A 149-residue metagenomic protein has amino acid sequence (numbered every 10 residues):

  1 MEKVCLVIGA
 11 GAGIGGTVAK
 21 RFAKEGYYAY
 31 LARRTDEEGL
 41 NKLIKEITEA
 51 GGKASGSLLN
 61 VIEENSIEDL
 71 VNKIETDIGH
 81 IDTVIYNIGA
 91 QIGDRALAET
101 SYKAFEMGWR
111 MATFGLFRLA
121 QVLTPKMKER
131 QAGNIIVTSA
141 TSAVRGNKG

Functional and structural regions predicted by a protein language model:
K3, G52-K53, H80-I81, M127-A140: Active-site loop of short-chain dehydrogenase/reductase
G11-G13: Conserved glycine-rich cofactor-binding loop
Y27-L40: Conserved glycine-rich Rossmann-like NAD(P)H-binding loop of the short-chain dehydrogenase/reductase
E37, L58-D69, Y102: The beta1-alpha1 cofactor-binding region of Rossmann-like NAD(H)/NADP(H)-dependent oxidoreductases
N87-D94: Conserved NAD(P)H cofactor-binding loop of Rossmann-fold oxidoreductase domains
A90, A104, G108, N134-G149: Catalytic loop of short-chain dehydrogenase/reductase
A98-F117, A132, I136: Catalytic Tyr-X3-Lys loop
A120-Q121: A short, exposed helix-loop element centered on a Lys and neighboring polar residues
